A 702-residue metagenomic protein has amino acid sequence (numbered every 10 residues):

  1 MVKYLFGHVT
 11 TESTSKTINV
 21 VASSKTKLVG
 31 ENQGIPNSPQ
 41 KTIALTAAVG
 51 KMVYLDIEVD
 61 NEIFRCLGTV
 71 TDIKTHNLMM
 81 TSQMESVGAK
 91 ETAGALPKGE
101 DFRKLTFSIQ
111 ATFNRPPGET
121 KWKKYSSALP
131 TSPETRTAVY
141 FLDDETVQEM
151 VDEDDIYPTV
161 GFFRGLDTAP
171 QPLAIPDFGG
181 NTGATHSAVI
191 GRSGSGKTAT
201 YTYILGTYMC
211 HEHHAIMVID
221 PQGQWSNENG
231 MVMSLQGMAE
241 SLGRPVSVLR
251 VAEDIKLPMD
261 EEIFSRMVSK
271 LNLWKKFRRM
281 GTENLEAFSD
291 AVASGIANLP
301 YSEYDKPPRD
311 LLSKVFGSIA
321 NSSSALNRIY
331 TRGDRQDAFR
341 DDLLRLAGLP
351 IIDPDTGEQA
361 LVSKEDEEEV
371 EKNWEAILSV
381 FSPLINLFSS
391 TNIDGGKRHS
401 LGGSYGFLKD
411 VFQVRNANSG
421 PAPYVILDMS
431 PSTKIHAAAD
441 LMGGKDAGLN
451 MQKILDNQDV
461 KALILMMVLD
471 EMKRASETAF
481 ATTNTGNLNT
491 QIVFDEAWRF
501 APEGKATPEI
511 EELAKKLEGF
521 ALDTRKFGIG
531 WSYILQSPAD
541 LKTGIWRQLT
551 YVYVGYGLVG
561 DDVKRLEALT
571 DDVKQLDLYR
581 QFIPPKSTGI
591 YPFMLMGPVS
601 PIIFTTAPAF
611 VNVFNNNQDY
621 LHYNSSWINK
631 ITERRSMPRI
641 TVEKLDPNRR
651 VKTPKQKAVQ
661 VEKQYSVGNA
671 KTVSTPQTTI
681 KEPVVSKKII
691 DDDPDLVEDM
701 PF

Functional and structural regions predicted by a protein language model:
M1-G191, T200, I204, G486-L488 (+1 more regions): Basic- and hydrophobic-enriched, low-structure N-terminal and domain-boundary segments that flank ATP-binding catalytic
M79-M80, W225-G230, L257-P258, F500-P502 (+2 more regions): Switch/connector loops and helix/strand junctions flanking conserved nucleotide-binding motifs in nucleotide-processing
F113, Q222-S226, P431-K434, W498-R499 (+3 more regions): Conserved nucleotide-binding/hydrolysis micro-motifs of P-loop NTPases
T159-E253, R565-D572, S625-R635, K644: Glycine-rich phosphate-binding loop of nucleotide-binding enzymes
N181-T182, Y208-H211, N418-S419, A481-G486 (+2 more regions): Conserved catalytic network of the ASCE P-loop NTPase/AAA+ motor domain
I219, G223-S234, E261-G519, K526 (+1 more regions): P-loop NTPase motor domains
K515-T605: Conserved ATP-driven motor cores of ASCE-family P-loop NTPases powering translocation/secretion/packaging/pilus
T588-F702: Conserved P-loop NTPase motor module
